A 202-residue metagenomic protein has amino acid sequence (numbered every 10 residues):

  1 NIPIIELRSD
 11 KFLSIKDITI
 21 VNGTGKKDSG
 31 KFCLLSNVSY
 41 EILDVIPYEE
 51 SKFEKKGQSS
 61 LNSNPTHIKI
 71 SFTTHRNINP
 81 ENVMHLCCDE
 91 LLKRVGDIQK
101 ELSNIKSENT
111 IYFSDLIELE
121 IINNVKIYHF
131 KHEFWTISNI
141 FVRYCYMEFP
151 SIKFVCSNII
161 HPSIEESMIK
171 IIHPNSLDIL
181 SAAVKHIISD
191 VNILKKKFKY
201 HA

Functional and structural regions predicted by a protein language model:
N1-A202: Protein-protein interaction/assembly regions in multi-subunit complexes
